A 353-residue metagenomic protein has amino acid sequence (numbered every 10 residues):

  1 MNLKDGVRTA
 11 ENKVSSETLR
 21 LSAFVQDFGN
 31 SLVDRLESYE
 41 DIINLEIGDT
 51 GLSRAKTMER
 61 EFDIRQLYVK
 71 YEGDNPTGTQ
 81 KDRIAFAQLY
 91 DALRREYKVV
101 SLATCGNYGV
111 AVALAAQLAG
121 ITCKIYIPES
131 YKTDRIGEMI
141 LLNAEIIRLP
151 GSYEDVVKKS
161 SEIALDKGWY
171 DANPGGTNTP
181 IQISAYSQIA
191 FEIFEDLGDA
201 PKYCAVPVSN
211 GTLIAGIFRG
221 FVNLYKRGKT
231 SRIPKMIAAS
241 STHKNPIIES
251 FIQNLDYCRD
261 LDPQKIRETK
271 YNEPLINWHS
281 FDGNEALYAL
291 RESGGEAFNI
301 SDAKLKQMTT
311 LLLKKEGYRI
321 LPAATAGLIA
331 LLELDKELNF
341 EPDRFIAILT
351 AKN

Functional and structural regions predicted by a protein language model:
M1-N353: PLP-dependent amino-acid enzyme catalytic core
